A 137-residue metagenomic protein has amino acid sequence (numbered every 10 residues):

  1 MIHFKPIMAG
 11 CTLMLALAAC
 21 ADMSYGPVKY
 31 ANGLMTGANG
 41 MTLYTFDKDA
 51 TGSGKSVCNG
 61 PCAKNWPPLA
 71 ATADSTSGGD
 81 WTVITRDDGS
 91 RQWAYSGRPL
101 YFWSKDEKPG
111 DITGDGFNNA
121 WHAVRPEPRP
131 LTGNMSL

Functional and structural regions predicted by a protein language model:
M1-A9: Bacterial N-terminal signal peptides that target proteins for export
I2, C20-L137: Compact beta-sheet-dominated domain cores in extracellular/mature segments
M8-C11, D87: Generic hydrophobic-segment detector
M14-L17: Bacterial Sec-type N-terminal signal peptides, specifically the leucine/valine-rich hydrophobic h-region
